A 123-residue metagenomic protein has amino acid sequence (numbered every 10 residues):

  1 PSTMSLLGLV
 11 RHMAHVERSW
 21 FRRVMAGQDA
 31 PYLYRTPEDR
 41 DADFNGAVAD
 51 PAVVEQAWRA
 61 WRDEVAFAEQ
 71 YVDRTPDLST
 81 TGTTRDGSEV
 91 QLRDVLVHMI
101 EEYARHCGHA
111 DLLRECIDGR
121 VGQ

Functional and structural regions predicted by a protein language model:
P1-D41, T83-Q123: Short, contiguous alpha-helical
D41-T83, R93-M99: Acidic/histidine-rich alpha-helical segments that form the ligand environment of transition-metal centers
